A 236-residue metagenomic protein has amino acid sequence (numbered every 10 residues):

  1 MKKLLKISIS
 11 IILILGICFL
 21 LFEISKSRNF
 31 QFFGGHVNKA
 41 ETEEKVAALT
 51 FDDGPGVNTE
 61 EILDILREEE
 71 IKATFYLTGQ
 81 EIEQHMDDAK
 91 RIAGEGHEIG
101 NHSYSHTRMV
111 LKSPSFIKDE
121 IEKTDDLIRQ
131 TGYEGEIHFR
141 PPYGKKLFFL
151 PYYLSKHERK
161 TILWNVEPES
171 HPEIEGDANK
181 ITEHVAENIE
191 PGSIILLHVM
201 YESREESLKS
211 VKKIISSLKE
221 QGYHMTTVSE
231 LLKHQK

Functional and structural regions predicted by a protein language model:
M1-L4: N-terminal Lys/Arg-rich, disordered targeting/topogenic segments
K6-E23: Hydrophobic membrane-insertion alpha-helices, especially the h-region of bacterial N-terminal signal peptides
R28-K112, F116, E120-L127, G135-E136 (+2 more regions): Active-site beta->alpha N-cap acidic-glycine motif
G34-E41, E68-E69, I82-E83, E205-K236: C-terminal domain-boundary segment and adjacent tail
E61-D64, D87, R91-G94, D119 (+7 more regions): Alpha-helical scaffolding segments of alpha/beta enzyme cores, especially the outer helices of TIM-barrel or partial
N101-S103, L163-E167, I194-V199: Short beta-strands and strand-loop turn motifs
D125-W164: Domain-start "cap" segments at the beginnings of catalytic or binding domains
P151-E187, Y223-H234: His/Asp/Glu-enriched short active-site or ligand-binding loop at hydrolase and phosphoryl-transfer sites
